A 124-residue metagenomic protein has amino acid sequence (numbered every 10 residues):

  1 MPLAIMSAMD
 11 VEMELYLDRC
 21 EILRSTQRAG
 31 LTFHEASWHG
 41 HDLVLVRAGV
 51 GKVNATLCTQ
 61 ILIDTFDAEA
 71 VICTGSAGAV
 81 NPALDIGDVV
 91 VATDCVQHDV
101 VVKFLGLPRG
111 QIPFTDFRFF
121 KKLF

Functional and structural regions predicted by a protein language model:
M1-F66: N-terminal short beta-loop-beta anion/metal-coordinating cradle
E12-E14, G78-N81: Short, active-site-adjacent cap segments at secondary-structure transitions
E69-I72: Structural motif
V80-F124: Mid-sequence, gly/pro-rich, charge-dense loop/helix-turn segments that line enzyme active sites
